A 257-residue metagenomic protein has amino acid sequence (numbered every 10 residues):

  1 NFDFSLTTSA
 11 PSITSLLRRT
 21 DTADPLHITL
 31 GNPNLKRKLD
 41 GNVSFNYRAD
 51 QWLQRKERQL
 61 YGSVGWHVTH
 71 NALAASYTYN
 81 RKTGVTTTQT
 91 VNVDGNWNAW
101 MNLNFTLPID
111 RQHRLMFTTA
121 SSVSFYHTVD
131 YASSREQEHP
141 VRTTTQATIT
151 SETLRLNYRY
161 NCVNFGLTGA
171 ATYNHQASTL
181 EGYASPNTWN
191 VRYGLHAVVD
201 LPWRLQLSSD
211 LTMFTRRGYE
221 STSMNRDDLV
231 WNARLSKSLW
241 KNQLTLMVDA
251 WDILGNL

Functional and structural regions predicted by a protein language model:
N1-L257: Exposed, low-structure sequence patches enriched in small/polar residues
